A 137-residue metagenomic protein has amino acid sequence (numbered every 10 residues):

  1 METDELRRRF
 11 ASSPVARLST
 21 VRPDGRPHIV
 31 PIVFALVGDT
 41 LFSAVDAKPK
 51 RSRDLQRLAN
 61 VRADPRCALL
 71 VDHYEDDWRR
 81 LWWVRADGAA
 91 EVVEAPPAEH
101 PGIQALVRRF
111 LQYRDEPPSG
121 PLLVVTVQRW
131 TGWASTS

Functional and structural regions predicted by a protein language model:
M1, Y74-S137: Charged, gly/pro-rich active-site loop segments
M1-R17: Short, basic/aromatic recognition patches
L6, R53-N60, E99-L106: Amphipathic alpha-helical interface surfaces
S13-V15, D64-C67, S119-G120: Short, surface-exposed beta-edge/turn micro-motifs
P14-K50, L69-D72, W82: Short beta-strand segments
A44-V45, R51-C67: Compact nucleic-acid interaction/catalytic patches
